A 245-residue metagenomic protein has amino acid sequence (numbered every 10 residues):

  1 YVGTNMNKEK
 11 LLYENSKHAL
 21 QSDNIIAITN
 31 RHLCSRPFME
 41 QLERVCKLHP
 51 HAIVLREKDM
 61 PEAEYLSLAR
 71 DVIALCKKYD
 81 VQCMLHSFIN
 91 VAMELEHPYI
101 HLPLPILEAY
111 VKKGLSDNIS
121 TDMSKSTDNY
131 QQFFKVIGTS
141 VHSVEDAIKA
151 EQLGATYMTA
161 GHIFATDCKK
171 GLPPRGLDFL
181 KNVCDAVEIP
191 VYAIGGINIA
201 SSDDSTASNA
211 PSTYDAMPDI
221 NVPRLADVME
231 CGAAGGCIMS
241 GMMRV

Functional and structural regions predicted by a protein language model:
G3-E40: N-terminal amphipathic alpha-helix/helix-capping segment at the start of soluble metabolic enzymes
S22-P37, V136-S140, I197-S202, Y214-I220: Active-site mouth loops of central-metabolism enzymes
D23-T29, I53-L55, C83-L85, I100-L102 (+4 more regions): Hydrophobic faces of well-ordered beta-strands that scaffold small-molecule active sites in alpha/beta enzyme cores
A27, I53, A92, A150 (+4 more regions): Conserved, mostly hydrophobic/aromatic
A52-I119, N129: N-terminal active-site wall of soluble small-molecule enzyme domains
L68-M84, K113, F133-H142, P173-G196: Alpha-helix-loop-beta-strand connector modules within alpha/beta enzyme cores
C83-P98, H142-L153, I189-A193, I197-S205 (+1 more regions): Catalytic cores of alpha/beta
L104-V111, T159-G171, I199, P218-V245: Glycine-rich phosphate-binding active-site loops on the catalytic face of alpha/beta enzymes
